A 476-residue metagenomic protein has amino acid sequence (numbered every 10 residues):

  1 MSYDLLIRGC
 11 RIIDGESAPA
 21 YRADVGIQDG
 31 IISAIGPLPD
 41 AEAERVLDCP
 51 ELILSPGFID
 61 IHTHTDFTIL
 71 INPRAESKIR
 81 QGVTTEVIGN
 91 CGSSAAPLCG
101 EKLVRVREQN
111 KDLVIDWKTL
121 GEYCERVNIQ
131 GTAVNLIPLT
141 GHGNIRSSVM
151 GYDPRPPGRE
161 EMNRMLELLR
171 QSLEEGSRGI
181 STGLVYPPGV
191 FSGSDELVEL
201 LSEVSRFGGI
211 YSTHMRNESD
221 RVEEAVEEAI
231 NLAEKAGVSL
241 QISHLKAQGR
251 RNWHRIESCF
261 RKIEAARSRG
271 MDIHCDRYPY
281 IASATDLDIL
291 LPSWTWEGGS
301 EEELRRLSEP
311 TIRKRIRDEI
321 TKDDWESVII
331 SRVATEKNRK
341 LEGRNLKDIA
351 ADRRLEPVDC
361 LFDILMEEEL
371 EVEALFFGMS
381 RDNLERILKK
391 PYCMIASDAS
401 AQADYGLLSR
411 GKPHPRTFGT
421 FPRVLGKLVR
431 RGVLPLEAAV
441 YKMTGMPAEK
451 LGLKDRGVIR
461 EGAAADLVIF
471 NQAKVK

Functional and structural regions predicted by a protein language model:
S2-G57, K476: Histidine-rich, glycine-flanked metal-binding segment
C10, G30, E51, H62 (+11 more regions): Divalent metal-coordination and catalytic microenvironments
I12-D24, V372-G378, N383-L384, G432-V440 (+1 more regions): Acidic, glycine-enriched loop/beta-strand segments at the rims of small-molecule binding/catalytic pockets
A41, C49-I115, S219: Metal-associated gating/positioning segment near the N- to mid-region
C91-L98, V106-K235: Hydrophobic, small-residue-rich alpha-helical packing segments that form membrane-like cores
C124-V127, A133-N135, L139-V149, R155-R159 (+3 more regions): Active-site neighborhoods of metal-dependent hydrolases
